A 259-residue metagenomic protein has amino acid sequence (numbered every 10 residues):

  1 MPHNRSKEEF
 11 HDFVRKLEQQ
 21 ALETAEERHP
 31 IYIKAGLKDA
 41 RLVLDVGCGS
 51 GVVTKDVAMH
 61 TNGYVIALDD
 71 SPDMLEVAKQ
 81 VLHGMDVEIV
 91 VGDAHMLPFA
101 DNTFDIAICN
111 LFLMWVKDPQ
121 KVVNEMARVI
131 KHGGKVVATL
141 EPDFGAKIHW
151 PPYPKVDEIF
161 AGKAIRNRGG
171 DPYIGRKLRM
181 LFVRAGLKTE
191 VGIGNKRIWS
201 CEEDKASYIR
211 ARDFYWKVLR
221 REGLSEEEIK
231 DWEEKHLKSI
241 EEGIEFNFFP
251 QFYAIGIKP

Functional and structural regions predicted by a protein language model:
M1-R41, V52-D56, M74-V77, V81: Conserved class I S-adenosyl-L-methionine
A21-T24, V137-E203: Conserved catalytic/acceptor-binding region of the Class I
L42, G134-K135: Short glycine-centered segments of the SAM/dcSAM-binding site in methyltransferase folds
L44, S50-M96: Class I SAM-dependent methyltransferase SAM/SAH-binding core
H95-I106: A short acidic, Gly/Pro-enriched loop at the edge of an enzyme's catalytic core that lines a small-molecule cofactor
I106-D118: A short SAM/SAH-binding and catalytic strip from SAM-dependent methyltransferases
Q120-H132: A short glycine-rich, Lys/Arg-flanked "PGG" loop and its adjoining helix->strand segment in the class I
K188-P259: Conserved Class I S-adenosyl-L-methionine
